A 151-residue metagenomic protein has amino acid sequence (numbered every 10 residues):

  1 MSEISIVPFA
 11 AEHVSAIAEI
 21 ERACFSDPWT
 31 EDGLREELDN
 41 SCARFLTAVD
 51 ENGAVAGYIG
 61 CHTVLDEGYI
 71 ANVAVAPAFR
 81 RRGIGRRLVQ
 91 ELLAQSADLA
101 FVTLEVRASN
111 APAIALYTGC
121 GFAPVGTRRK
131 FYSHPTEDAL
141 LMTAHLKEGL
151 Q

Functional and structural regions predicted by a protein language model:
E3-I6: Extreme N-terminal starter segment of soluble prokaryotic enzymes
P8-R80, R86-Q95, H145-L150: Acetyl-CoA-dependent GNAT
I20, L99, G119-C120: Structural motif
A76, R80, R107-S109, H134: Residue-level recognition of the GNAT/N-acetyltransferase active site
V89, N110-A113, K130-P135: Short glycine/proline-centered loop/turn elements that form peptide/ligand docking sites
S96-V106: Conserved GNAT acetyl-CoA-binding A-motif
T103-E105, A123-L140: Conserved catalytic-core motifs of GNAT/GCN5-like acyltransferases
Y117, F122, M142: Conserved active-site tyrosine of GNAT-family acetyltransferases
